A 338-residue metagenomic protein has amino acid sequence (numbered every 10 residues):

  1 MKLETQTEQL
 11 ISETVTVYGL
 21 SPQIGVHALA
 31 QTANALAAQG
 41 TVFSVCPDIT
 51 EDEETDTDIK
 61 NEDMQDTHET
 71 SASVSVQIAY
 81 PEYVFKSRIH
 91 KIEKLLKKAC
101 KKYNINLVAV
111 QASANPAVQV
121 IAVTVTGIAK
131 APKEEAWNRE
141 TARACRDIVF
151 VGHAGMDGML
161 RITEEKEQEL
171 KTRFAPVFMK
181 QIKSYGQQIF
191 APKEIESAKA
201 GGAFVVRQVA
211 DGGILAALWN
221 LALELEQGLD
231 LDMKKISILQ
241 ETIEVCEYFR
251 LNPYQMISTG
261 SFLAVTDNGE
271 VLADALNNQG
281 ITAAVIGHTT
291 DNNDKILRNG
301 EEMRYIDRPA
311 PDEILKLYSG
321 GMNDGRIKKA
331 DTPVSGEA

Functional and structural regions predicted by a protein language model:
M1-F150: Glycine-rich phosphate/pyrophosphate-binding loop regions near the starts of catalytic domains
T7, Q279-A338: Acidic, Ser/Thr/Pro-rich beta/coil linker or hinge segments at domain junctions
D48-D52, Q77-A79, V110-A114, H153-A154 (+4 more regions): Short, ordered loop/turn segments at secondary-structure junctions
D56-D58, P81-Y83, K183-I257: Active-site-proximal betaalpha loop/short-helix elements that scaffold phosphoryl/nucleotidyl transfer chemistry
V120, M256-S261: Short Gly/Ser/Thr- and Asp/Glu-enriched loop/turn motifs at secondary-structure junctions
K133-S184: Phosphate/diphosphate-binding glycine-rich loops and adjacent basic-rich segments that engage nucleotide
V209-A210, G228-S237, Q255-I257, A273-E301: Beta-strand->loop->alpha-helix junctions that form or flank phosphate-binding loops in nucleotide-handling enzymes
V265-V271: Helix N-cap motif at beta-to-alpha junctions
